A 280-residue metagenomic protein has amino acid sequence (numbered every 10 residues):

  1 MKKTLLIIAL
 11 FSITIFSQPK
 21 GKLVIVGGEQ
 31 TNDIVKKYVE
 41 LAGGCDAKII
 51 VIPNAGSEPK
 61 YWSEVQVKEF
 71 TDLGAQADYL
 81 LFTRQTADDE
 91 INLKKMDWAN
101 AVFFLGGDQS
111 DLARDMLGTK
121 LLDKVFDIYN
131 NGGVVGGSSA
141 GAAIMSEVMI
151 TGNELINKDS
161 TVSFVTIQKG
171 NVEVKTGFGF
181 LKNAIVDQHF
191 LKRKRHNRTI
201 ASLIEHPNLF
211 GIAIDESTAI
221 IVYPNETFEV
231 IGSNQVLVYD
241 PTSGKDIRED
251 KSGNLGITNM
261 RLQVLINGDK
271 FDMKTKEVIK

Functional and structural regions predicted by a protein language model:
M1-P19: Bacterial Sec-dependent N-terminal signal peptides
Q18-G44, K60-E64, F70-D72, T151 (+1 more regions): C-terminal and late-domain segments of enzyme folds
I25, A101-L105, G136, D187: Structural motif
V39, A47-K95: ATP/NTP phosphate-donor binding region
K95, K120-G132: Catalytic-core regions built around general acid/base machinery
L105-G106, I128-M149: Catalytic nucleophile loop
Q109-G118: Glycine/threonine-rich flexible loop motifs
